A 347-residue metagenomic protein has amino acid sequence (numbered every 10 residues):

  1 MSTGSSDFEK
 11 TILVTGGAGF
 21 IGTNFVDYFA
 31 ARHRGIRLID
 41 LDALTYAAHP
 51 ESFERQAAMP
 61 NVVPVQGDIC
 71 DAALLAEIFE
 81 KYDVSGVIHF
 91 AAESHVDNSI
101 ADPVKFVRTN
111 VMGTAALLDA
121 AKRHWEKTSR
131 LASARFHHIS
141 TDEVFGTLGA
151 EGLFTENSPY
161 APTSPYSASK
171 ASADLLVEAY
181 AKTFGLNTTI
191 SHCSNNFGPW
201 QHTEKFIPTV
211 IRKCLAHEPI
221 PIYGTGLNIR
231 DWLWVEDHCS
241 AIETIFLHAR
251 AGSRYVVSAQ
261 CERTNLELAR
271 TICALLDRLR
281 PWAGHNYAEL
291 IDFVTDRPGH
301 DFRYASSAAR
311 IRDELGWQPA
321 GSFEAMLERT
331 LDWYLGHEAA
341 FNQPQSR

Functional and structural regions predicted by a protein language model:
M1-N196, F246, H337, R347: N-terminal Rossmann-like NAD(P)+-binding domain of SDR-like oxidoreductases, especially those catalyzing
G4-I12, F25, R32, L38 (+4 more regions): C-terminal substrate-binding subdomain of Rossmann-fold SDR/epimerase-dehydratase oxidoreductases
F20, R135, S164, K205 (+3 more regions): Amphipathic alpha-helical recognition patches that constitute DNA-binding helices
H49-S52, V96, A150, E156 (+6 more regions): Glycine-rich, flexible loop/turn motifs
A73, S85, D97, V104 (+9 more regions): Residues in well-ordered alpha-helical elements
G86, S140-E143, L175, K205-T209 (+2 more regions): Generic alpha-helical secondary structure signal
E151, P162-S169, P199, T203-I207 (+1 more regions): The catalytic Tyr-centered alpha-helix of NAD(P)H-dependent dehydrogenases
S172, L176, Y180, V210 (+2 more regions): Hydrophobic alpha-helix immediately C-terminal to the catalytic Tyr-X-X-X-Lys motif of short-chain
